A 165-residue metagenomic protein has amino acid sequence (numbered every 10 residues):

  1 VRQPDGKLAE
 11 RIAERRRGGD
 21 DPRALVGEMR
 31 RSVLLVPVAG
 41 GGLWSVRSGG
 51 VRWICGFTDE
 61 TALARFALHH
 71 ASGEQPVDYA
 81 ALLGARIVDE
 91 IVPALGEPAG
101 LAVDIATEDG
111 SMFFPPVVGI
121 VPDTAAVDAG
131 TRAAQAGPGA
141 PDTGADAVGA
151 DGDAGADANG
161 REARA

Functional and structural regions predicted by a protein language model:
V1-A165: An interfacial alpha-helical scaffold signature
